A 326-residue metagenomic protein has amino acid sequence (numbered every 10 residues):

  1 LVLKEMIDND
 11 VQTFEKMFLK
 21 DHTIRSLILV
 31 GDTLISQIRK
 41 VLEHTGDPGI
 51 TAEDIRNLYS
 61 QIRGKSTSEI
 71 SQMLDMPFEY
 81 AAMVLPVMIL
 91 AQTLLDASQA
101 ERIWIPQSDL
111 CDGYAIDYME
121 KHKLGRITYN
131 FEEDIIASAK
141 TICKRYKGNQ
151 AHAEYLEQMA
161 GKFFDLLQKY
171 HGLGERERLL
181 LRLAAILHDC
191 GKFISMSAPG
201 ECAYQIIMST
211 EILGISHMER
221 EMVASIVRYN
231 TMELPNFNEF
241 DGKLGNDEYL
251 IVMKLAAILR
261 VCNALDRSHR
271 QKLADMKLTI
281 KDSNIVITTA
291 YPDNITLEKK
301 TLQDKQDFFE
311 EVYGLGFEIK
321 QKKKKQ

Functional and structural regions predicted by a protein language model:
L1-R260, K281-S283, I287: Helical "lid/coupling" subdomains associated with nucleotide-phosphate turnover
E101, Y313-K325: A short amphipathic beta-strand at an alpha->beta junction
L156, N263, F309: Divalent metal-coordination and catalytic microenvironments
K192, R267, N294-T296: Short beta-strands and strand-coil junctions in structured, solvent-facing domains, enriched
V261, L265-Q271: Divalent-cation
K272-N284: Short edge beta-strands and adjacent turn/loop segments
V286-L302: A short interface-forming secondary-structure element
K305-Q306, V312-G314: C-terminal accessory domains/tails appended to large, multi-domain proteins
